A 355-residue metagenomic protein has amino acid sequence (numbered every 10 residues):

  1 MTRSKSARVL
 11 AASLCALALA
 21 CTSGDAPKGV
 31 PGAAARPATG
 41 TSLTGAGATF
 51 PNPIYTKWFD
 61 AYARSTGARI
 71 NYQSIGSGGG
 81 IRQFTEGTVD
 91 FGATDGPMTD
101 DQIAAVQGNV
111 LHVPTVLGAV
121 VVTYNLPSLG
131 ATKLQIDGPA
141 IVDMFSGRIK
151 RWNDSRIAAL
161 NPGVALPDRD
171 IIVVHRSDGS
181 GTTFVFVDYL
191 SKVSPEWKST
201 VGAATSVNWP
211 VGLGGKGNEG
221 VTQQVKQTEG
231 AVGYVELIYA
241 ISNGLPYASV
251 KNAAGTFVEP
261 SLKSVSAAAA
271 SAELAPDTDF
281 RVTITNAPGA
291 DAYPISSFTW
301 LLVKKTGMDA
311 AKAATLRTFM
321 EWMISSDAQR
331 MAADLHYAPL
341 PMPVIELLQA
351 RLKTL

Functional and structural regions predicted by a protein language model:
M1-A11: Bacterial N-terminal signal peptides that target proteins for export
A11-A20: Bacterial N-terminal signal peptides
C21-L355: Flexible loop/hinge segments at secondary-structure junctions
